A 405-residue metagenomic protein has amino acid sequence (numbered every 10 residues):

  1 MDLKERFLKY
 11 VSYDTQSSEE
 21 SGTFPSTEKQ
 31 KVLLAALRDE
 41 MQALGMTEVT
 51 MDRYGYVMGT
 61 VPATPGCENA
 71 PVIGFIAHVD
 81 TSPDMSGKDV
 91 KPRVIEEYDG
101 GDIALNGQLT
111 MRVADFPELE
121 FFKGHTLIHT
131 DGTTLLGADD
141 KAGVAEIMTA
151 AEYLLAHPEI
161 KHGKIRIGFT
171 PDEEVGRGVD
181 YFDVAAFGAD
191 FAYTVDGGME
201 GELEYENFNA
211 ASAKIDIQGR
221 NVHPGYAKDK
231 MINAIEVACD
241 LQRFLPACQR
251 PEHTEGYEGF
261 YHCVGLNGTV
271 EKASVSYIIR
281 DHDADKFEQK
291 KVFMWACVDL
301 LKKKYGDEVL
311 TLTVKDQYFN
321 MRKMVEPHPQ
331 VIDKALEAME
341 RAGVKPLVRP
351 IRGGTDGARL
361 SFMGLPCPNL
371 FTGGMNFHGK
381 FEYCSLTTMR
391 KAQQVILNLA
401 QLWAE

Functional and structural regions predicted by a protein language model:
D2-E28, I128-H129, N221, Y318 (+1 more regions): N-terminal capping segment at the start of a domain
E19, E48, E159-K164, A247-H262 (+3 more regions): Flexible, glycine/charged-enriched surface loops at secondary-structure junctions
G22-A70, G74-I76, D80: A non-catalytic alpha/beta surface segment that caps or lines the substrate-entry region of metallo-dependent hydrolase
E28, T134-A145, K228-E236, Y383-R390: Short, conserved micro-motifs enriched in small and acidic residues
C67-K164, F169, K391: Active-site metal-coordination/substrate-binding segment of hydrolases, especially metallo-dependent peptidases
I103, L119, H125-A138, P171-W295 (+3 more regions): Midchain, well-structured core segments that form catalytic/ion-binding scaffolds
I232, E236-P251, D285-C297, D333 (+3 more regions): His/Asp/Glu-rich mid-to-C-terminal helical/loop segments that flank catalytic regions of hydrolases
E236-H253, F260-H262, V309, F319-P368: Active-site-adjacent substrate-binding region of metalloamidase/peptidase-like peptide-processing proteins
